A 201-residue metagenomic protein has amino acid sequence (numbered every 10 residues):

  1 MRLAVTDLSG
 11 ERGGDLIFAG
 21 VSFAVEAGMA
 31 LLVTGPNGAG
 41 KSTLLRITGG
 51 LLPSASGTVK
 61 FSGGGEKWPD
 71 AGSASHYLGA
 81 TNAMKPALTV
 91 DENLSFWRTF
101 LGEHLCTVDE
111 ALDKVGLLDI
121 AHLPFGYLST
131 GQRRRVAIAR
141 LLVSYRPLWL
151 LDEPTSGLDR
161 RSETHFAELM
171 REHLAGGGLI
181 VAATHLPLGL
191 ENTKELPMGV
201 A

Functional and structural regions predicted by a protein language model:
G49: Helix-to-loop junction immediately C-terminal to a conserved catalytic motif
P53-S73: Conserved ABC transporter NBD signature motif
T81, P86-L101: Q-loop/switch helix immediately C-terminal to the Walker
C106-A121: Conserved ABC ATPase "signature" region
P124-G131: Conserved ABC ATPase signature
I138, G177: Hydrophobic anchor residue at the start of the ABC signature
W149-E153: Catalytic Walker B motif of ABC-type/P-loop ATPase nucleotide-binding domains
